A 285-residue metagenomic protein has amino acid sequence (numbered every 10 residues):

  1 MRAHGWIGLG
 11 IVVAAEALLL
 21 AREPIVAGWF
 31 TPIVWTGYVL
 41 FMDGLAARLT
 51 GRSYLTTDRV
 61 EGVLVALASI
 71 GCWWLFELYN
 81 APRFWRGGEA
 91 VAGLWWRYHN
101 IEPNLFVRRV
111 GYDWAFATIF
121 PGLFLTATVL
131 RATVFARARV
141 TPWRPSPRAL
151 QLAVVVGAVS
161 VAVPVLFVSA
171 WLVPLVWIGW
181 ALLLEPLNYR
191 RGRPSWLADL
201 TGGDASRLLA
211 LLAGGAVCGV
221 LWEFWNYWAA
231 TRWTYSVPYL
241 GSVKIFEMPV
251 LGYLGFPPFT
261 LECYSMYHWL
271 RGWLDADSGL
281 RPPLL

Functional and structural regions predicted by a protein language model:
M1-L285: Aromatic-rich, lipid-facing transmembrane alpha helices and their immediate juxtamembrane interface loops in integral
